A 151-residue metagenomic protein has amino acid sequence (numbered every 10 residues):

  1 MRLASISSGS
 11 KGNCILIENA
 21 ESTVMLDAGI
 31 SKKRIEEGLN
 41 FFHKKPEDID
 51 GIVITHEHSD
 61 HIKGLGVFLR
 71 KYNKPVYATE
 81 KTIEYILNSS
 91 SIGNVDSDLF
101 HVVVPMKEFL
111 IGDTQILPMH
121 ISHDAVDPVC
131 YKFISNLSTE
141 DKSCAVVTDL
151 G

Functional and structural regions predicted by a protein language model:
M1-F42, V129-T148: Conserved beta-strand hairpin/beta-sheet module of binuclear metal-dependent hydrolase folds, prominently
G9, A28-G29, E80, P105 (+2 more regions): Fold-independent oxyanion-binding glycine-rich loops and adjacent beta-strand/coil segments at enzyme active sites
G12, K33, D60, E84-Y85: Short alpha-helical
N13, S22, D48-D50, Y72 (+1 more regions): A generic structural signal for short beta-strands and their flanking turns/coil linkers
I17, D27, H56, V76 (+4 more regions): Divalent metal-coordination and catalytic microenvironments
K32-T79: Active-site metal-binding motif and surrounding structural segment of the metallo-beta-lactamase
E80-E140: Metallo-beta-lactamase
